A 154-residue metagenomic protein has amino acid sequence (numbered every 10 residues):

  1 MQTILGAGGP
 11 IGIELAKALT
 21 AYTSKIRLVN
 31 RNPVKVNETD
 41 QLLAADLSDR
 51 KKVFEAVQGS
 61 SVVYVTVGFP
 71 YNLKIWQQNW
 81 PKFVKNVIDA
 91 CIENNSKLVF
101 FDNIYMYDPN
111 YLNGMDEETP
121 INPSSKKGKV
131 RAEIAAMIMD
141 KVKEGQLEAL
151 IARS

Functional and structural regions predicted by a protein language model:
Q2-Y22: N-terminal Rossmann NAD(P)H-binding glycine-rich loop of SDR-like oxidoreductase domains
G6, N30, D102, R153: Short beta-strand/turn micro-motifs composed of small residues that flank or help shape donor/cofactor-binding pockets
I13-L15, E38, K74-I75, P109-Y111: Short glycine-/acidic-enriched loop or helix-start segments at secondary-structure transitions that form or flank
Y22, E93-N94, K141, G145: Helix C-cap/helix->beta junction micro-motif
R27: Conserved beta-strand positions in the Rossmann-like core of class I SAM-dependent methyltransferases
V34-N94: NAD(P)H-binding glycine-rich loop region in Rossmannoid oxidoreductase-like domains and their noncatalytic homologs
K85-E133, L150: Conserved Rossmann-fold NAD(P)-dependent oxidoreductase catalytic core, especially the SDR/UDP-sugar
N103, A136-S154: Conserved beta-loop-beta element that borders a ligand/cofactor-binding pocket
